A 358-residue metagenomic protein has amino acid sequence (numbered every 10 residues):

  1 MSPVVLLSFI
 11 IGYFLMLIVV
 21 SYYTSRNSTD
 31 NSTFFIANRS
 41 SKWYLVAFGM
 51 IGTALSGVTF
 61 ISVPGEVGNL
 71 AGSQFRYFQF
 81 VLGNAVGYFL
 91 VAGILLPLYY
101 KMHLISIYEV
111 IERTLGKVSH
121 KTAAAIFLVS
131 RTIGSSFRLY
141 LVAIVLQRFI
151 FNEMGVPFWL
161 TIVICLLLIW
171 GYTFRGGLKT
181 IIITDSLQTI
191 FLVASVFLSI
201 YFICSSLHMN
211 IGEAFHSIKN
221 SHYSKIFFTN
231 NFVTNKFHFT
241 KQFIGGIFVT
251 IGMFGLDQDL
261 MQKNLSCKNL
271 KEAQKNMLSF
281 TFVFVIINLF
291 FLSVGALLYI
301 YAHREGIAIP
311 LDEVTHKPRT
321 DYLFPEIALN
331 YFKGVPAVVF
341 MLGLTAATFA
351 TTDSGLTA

Functional and structural regions predicted by a protein language model:
M1-I61, T173-G176, T189, S195: Membrane-interface "cap" regions at the ends of multi-pass membrane proteins
V4, S41-Y44, R76-Y77, T114-T122 (+4 more regions): Membrane-interfacial loop-to-helix junctions in multi-pass transporters
F14-L17, T53-A54, N84-Y88, L128-R131 (+5 more regions): Residue-level recognition of pore/gate-forming positions within transmembrane alpha-helices of multi-pass
V20, T24-N27, R131-L139, A143-L160 (+4 more regions): Hydrophobic alpha-helical segments and their helix-loop junctions in multi-pass secondary transporters
T33-I36, E109-K117, A124, T180 (+5 more regions): Short amphipathic alpha-helical coupling elements at transmembrane boundaries
F35-L104, K241-M253, L260-H303, L329-T348: Membrane-interface helix-loop-helix modules in multi-pass membrane proteins
G52, F75-F174, G245-M253, A346-S354: Helix-loop-helix module between adjacent transmembrane segments
F202-S217, Q274, L278-L323: Extracellular/periplasmic helix-exit of transmembrane alpha-helices
